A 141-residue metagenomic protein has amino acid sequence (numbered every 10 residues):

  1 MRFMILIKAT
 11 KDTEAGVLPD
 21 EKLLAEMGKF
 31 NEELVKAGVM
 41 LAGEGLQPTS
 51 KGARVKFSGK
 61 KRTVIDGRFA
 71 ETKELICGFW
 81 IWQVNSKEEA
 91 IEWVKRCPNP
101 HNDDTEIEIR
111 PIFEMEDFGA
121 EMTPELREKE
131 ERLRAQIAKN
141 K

Functional and structural regions predicted by a protein language model:
M1-K141: Conserved, structured core segments of small domains
